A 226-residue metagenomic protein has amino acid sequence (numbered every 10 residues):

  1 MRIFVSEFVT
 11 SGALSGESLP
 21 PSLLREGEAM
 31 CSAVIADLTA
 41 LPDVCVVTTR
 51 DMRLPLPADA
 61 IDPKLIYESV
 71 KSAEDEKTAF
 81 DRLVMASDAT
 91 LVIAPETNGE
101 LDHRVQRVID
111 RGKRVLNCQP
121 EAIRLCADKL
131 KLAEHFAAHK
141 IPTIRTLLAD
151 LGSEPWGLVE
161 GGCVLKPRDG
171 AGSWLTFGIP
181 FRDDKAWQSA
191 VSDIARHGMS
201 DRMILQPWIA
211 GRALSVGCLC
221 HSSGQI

Functional and structural regions predicted by a protein language model:
M1-L23: Nucleotide-activated donor-dependent transferases that construct or modify glycoconjugates
I3-V5, T90, L205: Receiver (REC) domain switch-region micro-motif
T10-S11, P95-N98, R168-G170: Short glycine-rich anion-binding loops that position phosphate/pyrophosphate groups of nucleotides and phosphorylated
S18-L38: Short catalytic helix/loop segments, enriched in acidic residues and glycine and frequently bearing histidine
D37, V46-T146: Conserved N-proximal alpha/beta basic substrate-recognition cap immediately N-terminal to, or forming the N-lobe
F136, L158-T176, M199-G211: ATP-grasp fold ATP-binding core
R145-T146, C163-A190, A213-V216: Glycine-rich phosphate-binding loop of ATP-grasp-fold ATP-dependent ligases
A186-I226: Phosphate-binding site of ATP-dependent enzymes
